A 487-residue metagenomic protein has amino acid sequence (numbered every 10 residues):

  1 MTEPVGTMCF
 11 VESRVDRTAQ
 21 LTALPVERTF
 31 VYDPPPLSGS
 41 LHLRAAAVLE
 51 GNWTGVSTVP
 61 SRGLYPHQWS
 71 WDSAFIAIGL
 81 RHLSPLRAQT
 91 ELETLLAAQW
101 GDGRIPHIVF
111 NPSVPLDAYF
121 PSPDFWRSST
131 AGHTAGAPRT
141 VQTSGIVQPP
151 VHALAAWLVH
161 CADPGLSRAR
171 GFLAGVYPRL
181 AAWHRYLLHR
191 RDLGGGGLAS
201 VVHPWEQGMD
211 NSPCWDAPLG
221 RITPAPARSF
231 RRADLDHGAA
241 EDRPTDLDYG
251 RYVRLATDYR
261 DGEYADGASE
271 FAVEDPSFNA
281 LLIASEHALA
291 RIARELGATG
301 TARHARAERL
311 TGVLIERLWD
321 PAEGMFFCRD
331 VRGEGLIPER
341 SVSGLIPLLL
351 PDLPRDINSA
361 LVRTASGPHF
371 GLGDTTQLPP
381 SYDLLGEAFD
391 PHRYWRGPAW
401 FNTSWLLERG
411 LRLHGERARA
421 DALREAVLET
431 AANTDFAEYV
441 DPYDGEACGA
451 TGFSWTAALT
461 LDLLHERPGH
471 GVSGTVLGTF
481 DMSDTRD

Functional and structural regions predicted by a protein language model:
F10-Q68, T94-R139, G197-V273, G312-P398 (+2 more regions): Extended glycan-interaction surfaces of carbohydrate-active proteins
V31-S38, L80-L92, V159-A181, R291-E308 (+3 more regions): Structural helix-adjacent loops and short alpha-helical linkers that scaffold large soluble proteins
S73, P149, A153-A156, N279 (+2 more regions): TPR repeat positional signature
S73-G103, N111, S343-P354, S404-R417: Alpha-helical support elements that line or immediately flank enzyme active sites and cofactor-binding pockets
T94-G101, L158, G175, R179-L193 (+5 more regions): Alpha-helical scaffold segments in carbohydrate-active enzymes
H133-V147, V151-G165, L406-G410: Hydrophobic/aromatic-rich effector regions of fungal transcription factors
Q148-P213: Internal, well-ordered domain-core segments that constitute the primary functional module of diverse proteins
S269-L296, G300-R303, R393, P398-A418: Long, repeat-rich segments with strong aromatic
